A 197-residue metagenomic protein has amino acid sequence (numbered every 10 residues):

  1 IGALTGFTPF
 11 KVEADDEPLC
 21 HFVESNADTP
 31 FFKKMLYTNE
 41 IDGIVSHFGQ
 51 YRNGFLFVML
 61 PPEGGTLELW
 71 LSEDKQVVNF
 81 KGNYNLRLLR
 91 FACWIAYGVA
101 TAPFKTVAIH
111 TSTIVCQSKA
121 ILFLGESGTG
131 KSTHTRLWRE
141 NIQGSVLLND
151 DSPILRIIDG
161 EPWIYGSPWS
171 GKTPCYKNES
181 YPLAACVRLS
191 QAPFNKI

Functional and structural regions predicted by a protein language model:
I1-L122, E126-S127, L137-V146, I154-I197: A noncatalytic interaction/capping subdomain that flanks phosphate/NTP-handling catalytic cores
K131: Conserved lysine of the Walker
H134: Hydrophobic positions on the alpha1 helix immediately C-terminal to the Walker A/P-loop
